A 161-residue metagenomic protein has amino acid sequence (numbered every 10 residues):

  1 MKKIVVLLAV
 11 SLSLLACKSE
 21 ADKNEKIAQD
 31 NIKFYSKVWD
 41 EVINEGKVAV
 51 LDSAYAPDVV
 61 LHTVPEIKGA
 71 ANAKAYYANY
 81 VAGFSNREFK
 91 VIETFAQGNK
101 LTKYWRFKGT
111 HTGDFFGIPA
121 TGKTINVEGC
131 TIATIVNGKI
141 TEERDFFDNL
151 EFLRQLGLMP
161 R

Functional and structural regions predicted by a protein language model:
M1-I4: Positively charged n-region of N-terminal signal peptides that target proteins for export
L7-S13: Bacterial N-terminal signal peptides
C17-S53, P57, M159-R161: Short, low-complexity N-terminal intrinsically disordered segments enriched in polar/charged residues
Q29, V48-L101: A solvent-exposed, acidic/Ser-Thr-rich amphipathic alpha-helical stretch
Y35, K47-D52, V59, A73 (+3 more regions): Hydrophobic pocket/interface hotspot
N99-H111: A short hydrophobic beta-strand element
G109-N137: Exposed beta-sheet edge and beta->alpha loop/turn motif
T141-R161: Low-complexity, intrinsically disordered terminal/linker segments enriched in charged and Gly/Pro repeats
